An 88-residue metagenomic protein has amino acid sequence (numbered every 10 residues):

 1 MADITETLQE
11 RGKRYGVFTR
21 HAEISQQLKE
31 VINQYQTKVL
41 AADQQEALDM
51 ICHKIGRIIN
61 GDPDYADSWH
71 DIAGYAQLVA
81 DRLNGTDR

Functional and structural regions predicted by a protein language model:
M1-R88: Intrinsically disordered, low-complexity regulatory regions that flank transcription factor DNA-binding cores
